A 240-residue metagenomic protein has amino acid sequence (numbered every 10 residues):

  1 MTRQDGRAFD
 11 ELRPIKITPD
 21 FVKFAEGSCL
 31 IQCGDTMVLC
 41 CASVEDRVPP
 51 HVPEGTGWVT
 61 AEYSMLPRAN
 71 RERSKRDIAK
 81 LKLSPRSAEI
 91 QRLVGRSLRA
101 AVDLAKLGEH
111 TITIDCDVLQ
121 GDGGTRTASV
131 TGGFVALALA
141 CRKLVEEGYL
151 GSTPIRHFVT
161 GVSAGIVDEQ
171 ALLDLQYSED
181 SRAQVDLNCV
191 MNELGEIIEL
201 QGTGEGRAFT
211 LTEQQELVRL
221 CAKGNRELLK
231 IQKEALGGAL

Functional and structural regions predicted by a protein language model:
M1-Q32: Short, Gly/Pro- and small/polar-rich lid/capping loops
I15-T18, F24-G27, E45-R47, R99-A101 (+3 more regions): Glycine-rich, charged/polar anion/phosphate-binding loops that engage phosphate groups from diverse ligands
K16-T18, L30-Q32, L39-C41, T60-E62 (+5 more regions): Structured core elements
F21, C29-L107, I197-R219: Glycine-rich, flexible beta-strand/loop modules in the N-terminal catalytic cores of phosphate-handling
G27-I31, T125-G132: Conserved phosphate/anionic-ligand binding catalytic regions in large, soluble enzymes, centered on
A79-L83, C116-T125: A short glycine/serine-rich beta->alpha loop
P85, K106-E109, G124-A128, A138-R142 (+1 more regions): A structural signal for small-residue-enriched, beta-sheet-centric alpha/beta enzyme cores and oligomeric scaffold folds
V94, L98, G132-C141: Buried hydrophobic packing segments
